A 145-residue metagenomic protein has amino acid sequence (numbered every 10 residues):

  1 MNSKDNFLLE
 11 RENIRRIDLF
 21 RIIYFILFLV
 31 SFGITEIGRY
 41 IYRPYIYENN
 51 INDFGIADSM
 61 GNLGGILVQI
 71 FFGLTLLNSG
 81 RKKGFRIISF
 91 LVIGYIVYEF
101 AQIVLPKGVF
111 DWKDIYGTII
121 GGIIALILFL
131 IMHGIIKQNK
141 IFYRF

Functional and structural regions predicted by a protein language model:
M1-F145: Bulky hydrophobic segments
